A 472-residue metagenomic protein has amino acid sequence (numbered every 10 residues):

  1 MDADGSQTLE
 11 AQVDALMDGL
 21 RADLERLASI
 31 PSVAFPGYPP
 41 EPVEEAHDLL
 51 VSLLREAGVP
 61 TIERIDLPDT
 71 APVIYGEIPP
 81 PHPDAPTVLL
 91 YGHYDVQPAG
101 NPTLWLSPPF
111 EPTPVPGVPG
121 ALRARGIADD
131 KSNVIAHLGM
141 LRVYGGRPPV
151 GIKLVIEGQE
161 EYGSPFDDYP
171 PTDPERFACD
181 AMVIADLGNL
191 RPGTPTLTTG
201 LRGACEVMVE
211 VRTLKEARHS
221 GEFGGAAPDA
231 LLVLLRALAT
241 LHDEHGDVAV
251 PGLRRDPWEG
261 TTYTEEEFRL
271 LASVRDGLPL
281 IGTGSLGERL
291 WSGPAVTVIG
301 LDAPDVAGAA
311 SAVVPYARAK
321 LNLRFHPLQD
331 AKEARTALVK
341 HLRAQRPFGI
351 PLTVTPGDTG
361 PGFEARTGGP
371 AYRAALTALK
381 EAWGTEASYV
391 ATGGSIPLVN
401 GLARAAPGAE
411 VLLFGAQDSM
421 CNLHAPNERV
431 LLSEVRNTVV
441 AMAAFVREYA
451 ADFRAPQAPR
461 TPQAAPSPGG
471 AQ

Functional and structural regions predicted by a protein language model:
D2-P102, Y316, K320, E333: N-terminal helical capping/dimerization or prosegment-like subdomains of hydrolases acting on amide or phosphate bonds
E56, P83, S164, R191-P192 (+6 more regions): An extended, acidic, His-containing surface patch that forms the Zn2+-binding/catalytic region of metallohydrolases
A85-K153, E175, N437: Active-site metal-coordination/substrate-binding segment of hydrolases, especially metallo-dependent peptidases
D95, L241-H245, V339-G349: A common structural junction motif
A128, K215-A217, L323-D330: A generic structural motif
P148-P228: Histidine/acidic-residue-rich, glycine-tolerant segments that coordinate divalent metal ions
L214-A217, G221, A226-L271: Polar, glycine-rich mid-to-C-terminal structural blocks that act as macromolecule-binding/assembly scaffolds
